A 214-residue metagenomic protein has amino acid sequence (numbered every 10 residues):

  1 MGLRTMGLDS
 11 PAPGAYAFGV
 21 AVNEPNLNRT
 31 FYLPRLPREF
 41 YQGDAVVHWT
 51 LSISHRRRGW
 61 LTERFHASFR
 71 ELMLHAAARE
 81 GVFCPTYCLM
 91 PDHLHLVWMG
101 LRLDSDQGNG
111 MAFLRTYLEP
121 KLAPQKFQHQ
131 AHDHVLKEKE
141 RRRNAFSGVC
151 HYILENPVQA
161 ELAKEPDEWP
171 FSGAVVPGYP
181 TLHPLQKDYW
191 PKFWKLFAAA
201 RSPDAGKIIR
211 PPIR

Functional and structural regions predicted by a protein language model:
M1-R214: Short catalytic/metal-binding and nucleic-acid-binding patches
